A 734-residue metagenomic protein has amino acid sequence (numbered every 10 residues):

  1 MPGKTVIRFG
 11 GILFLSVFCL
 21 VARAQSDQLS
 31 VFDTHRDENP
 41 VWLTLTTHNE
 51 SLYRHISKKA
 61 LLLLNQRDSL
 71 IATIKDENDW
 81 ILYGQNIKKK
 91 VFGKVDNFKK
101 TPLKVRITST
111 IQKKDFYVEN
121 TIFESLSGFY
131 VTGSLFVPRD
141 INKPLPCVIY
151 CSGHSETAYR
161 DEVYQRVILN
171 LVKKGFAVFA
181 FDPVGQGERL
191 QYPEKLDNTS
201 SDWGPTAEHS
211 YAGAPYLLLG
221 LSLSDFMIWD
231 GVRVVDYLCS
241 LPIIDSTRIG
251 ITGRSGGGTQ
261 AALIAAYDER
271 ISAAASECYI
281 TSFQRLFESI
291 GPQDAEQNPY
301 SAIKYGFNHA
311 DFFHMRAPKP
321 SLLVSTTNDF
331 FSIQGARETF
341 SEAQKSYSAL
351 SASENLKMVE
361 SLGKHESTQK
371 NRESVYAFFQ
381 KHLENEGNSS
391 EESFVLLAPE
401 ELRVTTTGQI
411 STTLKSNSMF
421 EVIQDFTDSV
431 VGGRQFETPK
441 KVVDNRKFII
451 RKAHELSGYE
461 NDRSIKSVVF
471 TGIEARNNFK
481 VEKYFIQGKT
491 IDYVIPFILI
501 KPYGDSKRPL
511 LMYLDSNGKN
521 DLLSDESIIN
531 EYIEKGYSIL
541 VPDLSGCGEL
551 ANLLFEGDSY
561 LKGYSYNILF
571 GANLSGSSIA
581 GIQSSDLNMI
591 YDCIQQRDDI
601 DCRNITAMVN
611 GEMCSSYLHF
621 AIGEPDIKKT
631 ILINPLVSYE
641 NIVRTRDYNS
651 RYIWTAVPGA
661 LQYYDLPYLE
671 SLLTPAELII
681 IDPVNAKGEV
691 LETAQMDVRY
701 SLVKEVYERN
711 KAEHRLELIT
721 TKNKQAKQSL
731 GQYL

Functional and structural regions predicted by a protein language model:
M1-G11: Bacterial N-terminal signal peptides that target proteins for export
G10-F18: Bacterial N-terminal signal peptides
L20-A24: Sec/Tat signal peptide C-region and signal peptidase I cleavage site
Q25-Y130, A317, V324-P496, I500-P509 (+4 more regions): Alpha/beta-hydrolase-fold serine-hydrolase catalytic core, especially in secreted/extracellular enzymes
K143-V235, C239-S240, T281-P292, N298 (+2 more regions): Cap/lid segment of the alpha/beta-hydrolase catalytic domain
D182, T252, E277-C278, V324 (+5 more regions): Alpha/beta-hydrolase-fold catalytic nucleophile elbow
R233-Y305, I590-L669: Primarily recognizes the serine-hydrolase "nucleophile elbow" in alpha/beta-hydrolase and SGNH/GDSL folds
T252-Q284, D294-A295, S301-L350, N355 (+2 more regions): Catalytic-domain carbohydrate-binding cleft regions of carbohydrate-active enzymes
